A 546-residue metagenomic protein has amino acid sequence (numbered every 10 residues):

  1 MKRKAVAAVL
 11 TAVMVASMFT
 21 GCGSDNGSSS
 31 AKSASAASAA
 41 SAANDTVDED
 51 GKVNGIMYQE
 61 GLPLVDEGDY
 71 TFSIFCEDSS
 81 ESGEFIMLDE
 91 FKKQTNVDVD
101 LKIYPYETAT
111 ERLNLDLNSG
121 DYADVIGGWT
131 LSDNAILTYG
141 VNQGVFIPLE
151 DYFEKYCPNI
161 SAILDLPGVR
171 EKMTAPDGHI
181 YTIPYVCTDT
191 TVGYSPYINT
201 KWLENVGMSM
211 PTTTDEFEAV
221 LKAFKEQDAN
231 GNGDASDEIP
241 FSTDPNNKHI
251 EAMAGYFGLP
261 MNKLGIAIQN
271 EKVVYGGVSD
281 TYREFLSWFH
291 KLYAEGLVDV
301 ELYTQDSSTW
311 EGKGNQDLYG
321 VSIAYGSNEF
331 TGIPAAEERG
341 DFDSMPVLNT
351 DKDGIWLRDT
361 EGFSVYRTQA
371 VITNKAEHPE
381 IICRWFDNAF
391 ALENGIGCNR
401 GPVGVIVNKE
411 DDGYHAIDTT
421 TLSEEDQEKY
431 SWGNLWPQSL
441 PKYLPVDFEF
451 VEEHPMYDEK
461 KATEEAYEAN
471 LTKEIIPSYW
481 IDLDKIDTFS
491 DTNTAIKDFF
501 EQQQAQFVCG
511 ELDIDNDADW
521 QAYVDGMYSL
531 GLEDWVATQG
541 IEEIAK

Functional and structural regions predicted by a protein language model:
M1-A8: Positively charged n-region of N-terminal signal peptides that target proteins for export
A7, C22-E216, H249-A254, L264-G277 (+1 more regions): Conserved N-terminal structural module of periplasmic/extracytoplasmic solute-binding proteins
S17-G21: C-terminal motif of bacterial Sec signal peptides marking the signal peptidase cleavage site
G68-F72, T95-D100, S119-D124, G144-I147 (+6 more regions): Loop/turn elements at helix/coil->beta-strand transitions in domains of secreted/extracellular proteins
C76-E77, N388-Q506, E511: Conserved small-residue motifs centered on glycine
M87-L101, L115, W202-E204, G276-L302 (+3 more regions): Extracytoplasmic/periplasmic ligand-capture domains
T138, D244-L264, H290-P445: Extracytoplasmic/periplasmic substrate-binding proteins
E150, T174-K248, A267-K313, A370-I381 (+3 more regions): Helix-loop-helix "hinge/cap" segment bordering the ligand-binding cleft or interdomain interface
